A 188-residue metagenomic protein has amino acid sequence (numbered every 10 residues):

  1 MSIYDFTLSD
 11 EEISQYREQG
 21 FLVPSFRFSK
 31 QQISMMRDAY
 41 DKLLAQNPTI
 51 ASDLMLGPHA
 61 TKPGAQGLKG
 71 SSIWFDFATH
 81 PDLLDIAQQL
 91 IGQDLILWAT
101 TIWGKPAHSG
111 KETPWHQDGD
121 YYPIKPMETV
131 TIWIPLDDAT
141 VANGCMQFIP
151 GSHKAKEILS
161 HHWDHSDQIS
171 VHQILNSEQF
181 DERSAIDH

Functional and structural regions predicted by a protein language model:
M1-Q19, P24-I124, H161: Non-heme Fe(II)-dependent double-stranded beta-helix
D5, F21-V23, T131-P135, C145: Conserved hydrophobic/aromatic beta-strand scaffold that supports enzyme active sites
G110, T129, G144: Conserved catalytic motifs of the protein kinase core domain
Q117-G119, W133-I134, A185-I186: Glycine-rich, charged/polar anion/phosphate-binding loops that engage phosphate groups from diverse ligands
P123-V141: Short, conserved beta-strand element in jelly-roll/cupin
V141-H188: Double-stranded beta-helix
